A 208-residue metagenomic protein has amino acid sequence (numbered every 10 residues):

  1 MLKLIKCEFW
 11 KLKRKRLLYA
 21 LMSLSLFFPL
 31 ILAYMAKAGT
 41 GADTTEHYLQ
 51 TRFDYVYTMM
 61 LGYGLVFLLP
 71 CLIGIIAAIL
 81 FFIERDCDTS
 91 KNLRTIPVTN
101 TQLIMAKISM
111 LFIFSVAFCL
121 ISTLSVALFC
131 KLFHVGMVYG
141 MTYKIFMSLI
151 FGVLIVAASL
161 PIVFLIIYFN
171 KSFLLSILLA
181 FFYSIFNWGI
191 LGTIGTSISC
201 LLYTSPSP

Functional and structural regions predicted by a protein language model:
M1-L26, K171: Aromatic- and glycine-rich beta-strand/loop motifs that create alpha-glucan
A20-L24, A106, L179: Hydrophobic core positions of alpha-helical segments in small-molecule transporters and transporter systems
S25-I75, M105-F173: Secretory targeting signals
I31-A38, F169-L202: Transmembrane helix segments
I79-F112: Helix-loop-helix units of permease transmembrane domains in multi-pass membrane transporters, especially ABC
E84, A158, F186-I190: Transmembrane alpha-helices and adjacent helix-loop boundaries
Y203-P208: Conserved small/polar residues in nucleotide/adenosyl-binding loops
